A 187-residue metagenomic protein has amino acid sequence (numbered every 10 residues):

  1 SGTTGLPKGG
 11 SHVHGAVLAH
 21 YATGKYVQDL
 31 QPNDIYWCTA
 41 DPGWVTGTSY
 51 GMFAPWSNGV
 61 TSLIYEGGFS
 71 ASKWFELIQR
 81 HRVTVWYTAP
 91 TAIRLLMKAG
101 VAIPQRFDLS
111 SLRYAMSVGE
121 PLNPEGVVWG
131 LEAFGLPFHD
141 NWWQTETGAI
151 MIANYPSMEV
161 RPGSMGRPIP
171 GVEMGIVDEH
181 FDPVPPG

Functional and structural regions predicted by a protein language model:
S1, A40, G148: Active-site beta-alpha turn of Rossmann-fold NAD(P)-dependent dehydrogenases/reductases
S1-L18: Conserved AMP-binding A3 loop
T4, D178-F181: Residue-level recognition of short loop/turn positions
G9-G10, W37-C38, S62-Y65, Y87 (+1 more regions): Short catalytic-loop micro-motif centered on adjacent basic/acidic residues
S11, L18-A22, Y26-Q28, P32 (+6 more regions): Ligand-binding pocket scaffold of soluble enzyme catalytic domains
G15-I35, P42-V85, K98-A99: Conserved AMP-binding/adenylation subdomain of ANL enzymes
S57, V83-T88, M97-V160, E173 (+1 more regions): Gly/Ser/Thr-rich phosphate-binding loop
P168-G171, D182-G187: Conserved ATP/PPi-binding loop(s) of AMP-dependent carboxylate-activating enzymes
